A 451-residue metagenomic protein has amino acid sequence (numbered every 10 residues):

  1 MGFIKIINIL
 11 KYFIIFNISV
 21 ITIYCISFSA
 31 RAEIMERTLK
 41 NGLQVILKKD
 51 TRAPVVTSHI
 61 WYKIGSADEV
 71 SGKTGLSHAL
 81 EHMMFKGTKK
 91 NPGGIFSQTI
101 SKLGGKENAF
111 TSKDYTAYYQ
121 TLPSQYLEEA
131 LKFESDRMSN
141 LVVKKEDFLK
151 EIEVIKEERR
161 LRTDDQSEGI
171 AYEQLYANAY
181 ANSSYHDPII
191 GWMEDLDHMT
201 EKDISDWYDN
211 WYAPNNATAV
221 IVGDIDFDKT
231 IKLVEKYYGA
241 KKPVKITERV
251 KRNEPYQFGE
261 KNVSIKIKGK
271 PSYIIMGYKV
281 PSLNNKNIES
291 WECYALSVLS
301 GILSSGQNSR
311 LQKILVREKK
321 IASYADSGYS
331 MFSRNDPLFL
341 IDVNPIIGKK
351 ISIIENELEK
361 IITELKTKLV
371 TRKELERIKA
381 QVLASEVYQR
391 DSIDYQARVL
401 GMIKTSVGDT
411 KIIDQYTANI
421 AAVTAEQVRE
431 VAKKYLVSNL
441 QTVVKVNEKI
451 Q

Functional and structural regions predicted by a protein language model:
M1-L10: N-terminal secretory signal peptides that target proteins for export/translocation
Y12-C25: Bacterial N-terminal signal peptides
C25-S66, N91-Y126, R162-N216, A240-K286 (+7 more regions): Non-catalytic beta-strand/loop surface segments
T74-T88: Active-site SXXK
K86-K90, M138-E146, V370-T371: Short, polar/flexible loop-turn hinges at active-site or ligand-entry regions and domain interfaces
K132-D136, L233-Y237, I354-E359: Short amphipathic alpha-helices in soluble, non-transmembrane regions that often serve as interface/regulatory elements
